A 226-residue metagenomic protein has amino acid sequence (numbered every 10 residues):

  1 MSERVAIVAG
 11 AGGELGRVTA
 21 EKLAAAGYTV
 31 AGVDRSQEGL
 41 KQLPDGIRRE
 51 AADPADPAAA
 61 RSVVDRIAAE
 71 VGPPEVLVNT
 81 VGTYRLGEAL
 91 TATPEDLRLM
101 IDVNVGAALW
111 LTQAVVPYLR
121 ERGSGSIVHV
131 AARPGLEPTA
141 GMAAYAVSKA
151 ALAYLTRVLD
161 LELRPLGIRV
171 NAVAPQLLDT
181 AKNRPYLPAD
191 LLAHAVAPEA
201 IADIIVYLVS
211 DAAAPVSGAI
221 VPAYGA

Functional and structural regions predicted by a protein language model:
G12: Conserved glycine-rich cofactor-binding loop
T80-L86: Conserved NAD(P)H cofactor-binding loop of Rossmann-fold oxidoreductase domains
E88-A89, D96-I101: Substrate-binding pocket helix/loop in short-chain dehydrogenase/reductase
T112, S148: Active-site helix of classical SDR
P117, D160-E162, A214: Alpha-helical segment proximal to the catalytic Tyr-Lys
A132: Residue(s) in the substrate-gating loop at a strand-loop-helix junction that position the organic substrate next
P165, A172, T180, D190-A226: C-terminal helical subdomain
